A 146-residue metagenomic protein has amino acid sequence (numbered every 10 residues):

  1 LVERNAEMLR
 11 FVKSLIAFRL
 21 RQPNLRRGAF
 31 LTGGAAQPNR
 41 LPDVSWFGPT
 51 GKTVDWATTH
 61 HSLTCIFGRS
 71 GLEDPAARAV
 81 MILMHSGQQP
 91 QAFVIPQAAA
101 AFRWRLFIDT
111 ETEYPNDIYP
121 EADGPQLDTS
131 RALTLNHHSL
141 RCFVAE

Functional and structural regions predicted by a protein language model:
L1-E146: Carbohydrate-interacting/catalytic domains
